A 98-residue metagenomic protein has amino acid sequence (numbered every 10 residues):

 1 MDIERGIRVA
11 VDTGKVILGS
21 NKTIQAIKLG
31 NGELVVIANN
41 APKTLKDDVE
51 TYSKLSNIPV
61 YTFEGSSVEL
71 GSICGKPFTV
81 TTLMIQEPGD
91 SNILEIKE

Functional and structural regions predicted by a protein language model:
D2-I37: N-terminal first-folded block
G6-V9, K22, L55, Q86-D90 (+1 more regions): Terminal alpha-helical anchor/extension segments at protein ends
A10, S56, I73-P77: Change "in soluble alpha/beta enzymes" to "in soluble alpha/beta proteins
G30, D47-D48, S72-K76: Short secondary-structure transition/capping segments
E33-L34, I58-Y61, V80-M84: Structural motif
A41-V68: Feature captures the catalytic cores and cofactor-binding loops of soluble hydro-lyases/lyases that act on carboxylate
V68-E98: C-terminal structural segments of small proteins and small subunits
